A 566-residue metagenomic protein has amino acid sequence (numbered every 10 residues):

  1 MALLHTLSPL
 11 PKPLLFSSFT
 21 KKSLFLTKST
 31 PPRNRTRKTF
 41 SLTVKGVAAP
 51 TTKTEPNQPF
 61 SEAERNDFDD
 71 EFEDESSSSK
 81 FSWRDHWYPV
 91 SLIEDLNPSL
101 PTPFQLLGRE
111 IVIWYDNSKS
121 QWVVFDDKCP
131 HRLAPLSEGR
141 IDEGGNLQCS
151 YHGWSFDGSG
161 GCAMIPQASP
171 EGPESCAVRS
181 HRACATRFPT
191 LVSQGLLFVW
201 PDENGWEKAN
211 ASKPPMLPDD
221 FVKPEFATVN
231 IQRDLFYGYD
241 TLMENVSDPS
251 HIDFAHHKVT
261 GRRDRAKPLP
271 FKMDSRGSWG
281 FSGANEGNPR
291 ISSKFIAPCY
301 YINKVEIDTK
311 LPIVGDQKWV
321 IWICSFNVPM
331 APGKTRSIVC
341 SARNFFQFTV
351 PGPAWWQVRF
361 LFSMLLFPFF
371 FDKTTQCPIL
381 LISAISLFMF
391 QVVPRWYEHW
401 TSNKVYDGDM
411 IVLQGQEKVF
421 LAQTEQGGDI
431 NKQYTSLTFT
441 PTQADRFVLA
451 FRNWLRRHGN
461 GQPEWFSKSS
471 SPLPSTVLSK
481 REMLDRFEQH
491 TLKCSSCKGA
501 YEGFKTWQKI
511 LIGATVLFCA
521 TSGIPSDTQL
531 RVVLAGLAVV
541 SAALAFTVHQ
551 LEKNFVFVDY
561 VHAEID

Functional and structural regions predicted by a protein language model:
A2-L15, F19-F40, V47-P50, E75 (+3 more regions): C-terminal catalytic domain of Rieske-type non-heme iron oxygenases
K53-R84, P89-V222, K493-I565: Rieske [2Fe-2S] iron-sulfur-binding domain
